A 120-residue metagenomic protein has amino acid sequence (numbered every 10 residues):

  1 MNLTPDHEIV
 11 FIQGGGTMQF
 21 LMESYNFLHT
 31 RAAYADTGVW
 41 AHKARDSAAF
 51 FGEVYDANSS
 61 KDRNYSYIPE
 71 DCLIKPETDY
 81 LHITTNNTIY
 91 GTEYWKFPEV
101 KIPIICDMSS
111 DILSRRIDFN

Functional and structural regions predicted by a protein language model:
M1-T4: A short, N-terminal amphipathic alpha-helix
D6, H29-R31, E77-T78, K101: A general structural motif
H7-A32, A41-R45: Conserved beta-loop-alpha segment that forms the PLP phosphate-binding cup at the N-terminus of a helix
I9-Q13, Y34, Y55-S59, I83 (+1 more regions): General beta-strand structural signal in soluble alpha/beta enzymes
L21-M22, A44-R45, G91-Y94, S114-I117: Short glycine-/acidic-enriched loop or helix-start segments at secondary-structure transitions that form or flank
A33-A35, A41-Y67: Anionic-ligand anchoring segments at beta-strand to alpha-helix junctions in alpha/beta enzyme folds, i.e., glycine
A48, S60-I112: Active-site phosphate-binding strand-loop segment of PLP-dependent enzymes
I105, F119-N120: Conserved active-site segment immediately N-terminal to the catalytic lysine that forms the internal aldimine
